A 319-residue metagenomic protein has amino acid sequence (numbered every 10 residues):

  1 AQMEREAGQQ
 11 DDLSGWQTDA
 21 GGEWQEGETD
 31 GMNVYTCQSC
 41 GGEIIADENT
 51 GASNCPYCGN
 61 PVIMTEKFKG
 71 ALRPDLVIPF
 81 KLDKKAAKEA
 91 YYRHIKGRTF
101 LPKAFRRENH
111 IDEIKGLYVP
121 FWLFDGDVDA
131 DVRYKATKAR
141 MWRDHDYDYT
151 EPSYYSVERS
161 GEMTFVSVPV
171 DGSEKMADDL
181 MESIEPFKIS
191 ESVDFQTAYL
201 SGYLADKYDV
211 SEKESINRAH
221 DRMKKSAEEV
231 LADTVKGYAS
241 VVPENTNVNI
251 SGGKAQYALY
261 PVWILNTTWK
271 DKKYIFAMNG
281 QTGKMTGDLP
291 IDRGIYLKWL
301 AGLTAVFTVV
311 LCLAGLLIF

Functional and structural regions predicted by a protein language model:
A1-Q25: N-terminal cysteine/histidine-rich coordination modules
Q2-R5, G59-E66: Short Cys/His-rich micro-motifs in 6-15 aa windows
M32-V34, A52: Residues immediately within or flanking Cys/His clusters that coordinate Zn2+ in small zinc-binding modules
C37-C40, C55-C58: Short cysteine-rich clusters marking metal-coordination/redox-active sites
E43-D47, M64-T65: Short, non-ligating residues that shape and space the ligands of small metal-coordination modules and catalytic
L72-T268: Charged, low-complexity helical/coil segments in non-catalytic cytosolic or luminal regions
Y260-D288: Extended, hydrophilic extramembrane loops/domains of integral membrane proteins
V310-F319: Juxtamembrane boundary at the C-terminal end of a transmembrane helix
